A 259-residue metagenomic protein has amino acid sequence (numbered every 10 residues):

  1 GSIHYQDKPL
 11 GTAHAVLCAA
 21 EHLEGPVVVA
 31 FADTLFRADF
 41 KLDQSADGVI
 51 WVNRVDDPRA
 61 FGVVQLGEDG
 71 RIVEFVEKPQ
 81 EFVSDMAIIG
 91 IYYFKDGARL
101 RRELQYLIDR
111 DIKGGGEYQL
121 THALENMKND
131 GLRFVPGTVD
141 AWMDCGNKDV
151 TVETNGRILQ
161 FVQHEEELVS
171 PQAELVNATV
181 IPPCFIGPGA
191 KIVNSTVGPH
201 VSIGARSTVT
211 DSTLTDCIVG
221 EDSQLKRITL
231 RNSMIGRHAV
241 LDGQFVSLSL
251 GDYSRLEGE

Functional and structural regions predicted by a protein language model:
G1-E68: Conserved beta-loop-beta/alpha segment of the NTase-like Rossmann-fold superfamily that binds/positions NTPs
Q6-D7, F31-D33, V52-V55, E68 (+6 more regions): Fold-independent oxyanion-binding glycine-rich loops and adjacent beta-strand/coil segments at enzyme active sites
R59-F61, A87, T121-H122, G243: Short beta-strand-initiation
V64-G67, Y93-K95, D242: Short beta-strand-to-turn element immediately C-terminal to the catalytic PLP-Schiff-base lysine in fold type I
R71-L159: Catalytic-core segments of class I nucleotidyltransferases/pyrophosphorylases that form NMP-activated intermediates
E125-H200: Extended, small-residue-rich solenoid/repeat segments and analogous flexible loops that form exposed scaffolds
L168-E259: Structural signal for interior beta-strand "rungs" in well-ordered beta-sheet cores of soluble enzyme domains
